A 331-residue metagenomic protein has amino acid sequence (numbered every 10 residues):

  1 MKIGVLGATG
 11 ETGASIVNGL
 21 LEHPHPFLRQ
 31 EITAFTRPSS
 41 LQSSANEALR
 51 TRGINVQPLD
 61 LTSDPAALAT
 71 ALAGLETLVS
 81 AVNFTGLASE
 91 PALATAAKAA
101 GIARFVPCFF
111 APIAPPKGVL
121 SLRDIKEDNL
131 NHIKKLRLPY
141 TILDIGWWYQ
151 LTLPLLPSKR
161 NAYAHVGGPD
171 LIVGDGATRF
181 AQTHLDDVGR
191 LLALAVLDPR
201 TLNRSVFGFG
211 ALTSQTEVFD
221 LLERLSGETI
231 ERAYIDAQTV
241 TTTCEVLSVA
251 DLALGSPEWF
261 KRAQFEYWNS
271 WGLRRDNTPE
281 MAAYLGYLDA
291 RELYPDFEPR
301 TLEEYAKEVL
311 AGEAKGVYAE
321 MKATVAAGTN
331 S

Functional and structural regions predicted by a protein language model:
K2-E31, F35-E47, S63-P65, A88 (+6 more regions): Oxidoreductase cofactor-interface core, primarily capturing Rossmann-like NAD(P)-dependent enzymes
L41-R50, N55-L75: Conserved Rossmann-fold cofactor-binding substructure of NAD(P)-dependent oxidoreductases
L61, V82-A94: N-terminal glycine-rich "phosphate-gripper" loop used for MgATP/nucleotide binding and carboxylate activation
A69, L185-A193, P299-K307: Short, amphipathic alpha-helical "lid/cap" segments that border enzyme active or binding sites
L72-A81, V106: N-terminal Rossmann-like NAD(P) cofactor-binding module of classical short-chain dehydrogenase/reductase
A96-P112: ADP-ribose/adenylate-binding Rossmann-like module
Q238-S331: A hydrophobic C-terminal alpha-helical subdomain
